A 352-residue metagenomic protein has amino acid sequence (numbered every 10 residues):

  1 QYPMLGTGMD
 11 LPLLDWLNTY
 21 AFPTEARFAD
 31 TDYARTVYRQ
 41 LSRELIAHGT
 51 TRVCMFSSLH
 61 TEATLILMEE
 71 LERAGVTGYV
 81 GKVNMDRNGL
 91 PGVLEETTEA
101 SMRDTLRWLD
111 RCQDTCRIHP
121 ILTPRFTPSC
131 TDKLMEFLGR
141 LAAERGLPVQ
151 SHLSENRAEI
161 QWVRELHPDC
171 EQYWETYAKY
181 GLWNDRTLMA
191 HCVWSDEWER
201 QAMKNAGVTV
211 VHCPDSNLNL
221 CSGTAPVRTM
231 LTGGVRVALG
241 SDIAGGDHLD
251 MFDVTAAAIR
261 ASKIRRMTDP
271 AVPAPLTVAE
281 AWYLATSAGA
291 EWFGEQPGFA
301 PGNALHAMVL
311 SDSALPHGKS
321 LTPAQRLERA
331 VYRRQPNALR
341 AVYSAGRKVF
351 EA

Functional and structural regions predicted by a protein language model:
Q1-T7, H306: Di-metal (Zn2+ and/or Mg2+/Mn2+) metal-binding site signature of metallo-dependent hydrolases with the MBL/beta-CASP
M4, G49, L71, L122 (+9 more regions): Divalent metal-coordination and catalytic microenvironments
L5-T36, K82-T98, N156-N184, T209 (+1 more regions): Active-site gating loops and adjacent loop-to-helix segments of metal-dependent hydrolytic enzymes
L5-V76, S101-D114: Alpha-helical scaffold segments that flank or form the walls of functional sites
E62-V193: Metal-coordinating catalytic core of metallo-dependent amide/deamination hydrolases
K179-R186, V227-P316: His/Asp/Glu-enriched, well-ordered alpha-helical/loop segment that forms or immediately abuts the divalent-metal
W198, K204-S241: A conserved active-site cap/scaffold subdomain adjacent to cofactor or substrate pockets
A304-A352: C-terminal cap of metal-dependent C-N hydrolases
